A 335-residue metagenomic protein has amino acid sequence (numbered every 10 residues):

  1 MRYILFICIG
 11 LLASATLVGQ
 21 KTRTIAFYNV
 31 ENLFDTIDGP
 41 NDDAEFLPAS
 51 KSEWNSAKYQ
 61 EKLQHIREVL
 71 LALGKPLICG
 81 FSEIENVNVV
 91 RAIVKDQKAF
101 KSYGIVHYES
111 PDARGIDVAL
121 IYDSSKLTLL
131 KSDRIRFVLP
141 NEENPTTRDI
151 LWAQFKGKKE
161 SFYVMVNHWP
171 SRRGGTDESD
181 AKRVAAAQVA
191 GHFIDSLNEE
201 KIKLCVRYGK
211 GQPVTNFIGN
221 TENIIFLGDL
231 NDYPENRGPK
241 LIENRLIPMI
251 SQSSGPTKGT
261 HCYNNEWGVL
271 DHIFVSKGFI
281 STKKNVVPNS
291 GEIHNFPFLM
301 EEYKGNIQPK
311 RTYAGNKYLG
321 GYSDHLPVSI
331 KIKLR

Functional and structural regions predicted by a protein language model:
M1-K21: Bacterial Sec-dependent N-terminal signal peptides
V18-D96, F100, V106-I116, A187-G191 (+3 more regions): N-terminal, active-site-proximal structural segment of metallo-dependent hydrolase catalytic domains
R23-V30, Y59, I66-R91, I121 (+7 more regions): Active-site beta-strand/loop signature of hydrolases that rely on acidic residues for catalysis
D35, N88-R91, R114-D117, R173-T176 (+3 more regions): Extracytoplasmic/secreted cell-surface and envelope-processing proteins
G39-N41, K158-D195: Metal-dependent phosphoester/phosphodiester hydrolase catalytic core
A49-A57, V69, K75-F81, H107-Y108 (+6 more regions): Second-shell loop/turn segments in exported
I84-S161, M165-P170: Structured beta-strand-rich core segments of catalytic domains in phosphoester-bond hydrolases
L197-I225, N231-R335: Metal-dependent phosphoester-hydrolase catalytic domains
